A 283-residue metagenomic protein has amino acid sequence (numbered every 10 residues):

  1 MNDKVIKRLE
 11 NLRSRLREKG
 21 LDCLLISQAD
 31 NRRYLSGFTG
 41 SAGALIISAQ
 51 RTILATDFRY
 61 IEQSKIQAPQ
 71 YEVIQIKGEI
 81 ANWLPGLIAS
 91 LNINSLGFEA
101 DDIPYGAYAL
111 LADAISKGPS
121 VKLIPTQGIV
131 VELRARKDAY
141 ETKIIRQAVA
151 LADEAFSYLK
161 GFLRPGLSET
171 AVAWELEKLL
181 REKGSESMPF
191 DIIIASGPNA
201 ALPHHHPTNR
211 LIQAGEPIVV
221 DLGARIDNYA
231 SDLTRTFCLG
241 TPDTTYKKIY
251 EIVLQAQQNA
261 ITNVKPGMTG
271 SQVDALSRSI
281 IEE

Functional and structural regions predicted by a protein language model:
M1-E283: Active-site neighborhoods and metal-handling regions in enzymes and metal-associated proteins
